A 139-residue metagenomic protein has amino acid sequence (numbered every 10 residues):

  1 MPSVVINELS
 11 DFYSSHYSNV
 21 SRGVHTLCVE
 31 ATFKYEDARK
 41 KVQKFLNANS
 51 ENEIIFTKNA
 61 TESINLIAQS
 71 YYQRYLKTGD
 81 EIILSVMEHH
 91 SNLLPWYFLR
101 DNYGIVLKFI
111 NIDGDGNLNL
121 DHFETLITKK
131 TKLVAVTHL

Functional and structural regions predicted by a protein language model:
M1-L139: Pyridoxal 5′-phosphate
